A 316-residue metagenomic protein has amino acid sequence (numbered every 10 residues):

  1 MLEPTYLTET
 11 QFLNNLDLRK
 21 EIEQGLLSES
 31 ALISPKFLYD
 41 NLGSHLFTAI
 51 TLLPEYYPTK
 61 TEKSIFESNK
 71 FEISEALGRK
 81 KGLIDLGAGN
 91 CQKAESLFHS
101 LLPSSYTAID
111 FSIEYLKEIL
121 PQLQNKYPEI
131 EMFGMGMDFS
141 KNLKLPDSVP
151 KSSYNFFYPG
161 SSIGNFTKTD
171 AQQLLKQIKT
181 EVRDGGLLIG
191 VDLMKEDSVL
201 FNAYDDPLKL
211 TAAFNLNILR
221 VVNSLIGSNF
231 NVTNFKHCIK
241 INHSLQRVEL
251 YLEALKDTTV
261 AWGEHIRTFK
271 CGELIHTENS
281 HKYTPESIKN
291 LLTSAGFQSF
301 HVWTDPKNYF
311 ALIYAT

Functional and structural regions predicted by a protein language model:
M1-K36: N-terminal auxiliary segments of SAM/dcSAM-dependent transferases
A31-S74: Class I SAM-dependent methyltransferase Rossmann-like catalytic core, especially the SAM/SAH-binding loop
K80-G89: Conserved class I S-adenosyl-L-methionine
N90-L102: Conserved SAM-binding loop of SAM-dependent methyltransferases across substrates and taxa, primarily the Class I
S112-I113: Conserved SAM/SAH-binding beta-strand->alpha-helix loop
Q172-D184: A short glycine-rich, Lys/Arg-flanked "PGG" loop and its adjoining helix->strand segment in the class I
E181-M194: Conserved beta-strand signature within the Rossmann-like core of class I S-adenosyl-L-methionine
N202-H281, P285, K289-A295: Substrate-binding/catalytic lobe of Class I Rossmann-like enzymes that use SAM or dcSAM, i.e., the mid-to-C-terminal
